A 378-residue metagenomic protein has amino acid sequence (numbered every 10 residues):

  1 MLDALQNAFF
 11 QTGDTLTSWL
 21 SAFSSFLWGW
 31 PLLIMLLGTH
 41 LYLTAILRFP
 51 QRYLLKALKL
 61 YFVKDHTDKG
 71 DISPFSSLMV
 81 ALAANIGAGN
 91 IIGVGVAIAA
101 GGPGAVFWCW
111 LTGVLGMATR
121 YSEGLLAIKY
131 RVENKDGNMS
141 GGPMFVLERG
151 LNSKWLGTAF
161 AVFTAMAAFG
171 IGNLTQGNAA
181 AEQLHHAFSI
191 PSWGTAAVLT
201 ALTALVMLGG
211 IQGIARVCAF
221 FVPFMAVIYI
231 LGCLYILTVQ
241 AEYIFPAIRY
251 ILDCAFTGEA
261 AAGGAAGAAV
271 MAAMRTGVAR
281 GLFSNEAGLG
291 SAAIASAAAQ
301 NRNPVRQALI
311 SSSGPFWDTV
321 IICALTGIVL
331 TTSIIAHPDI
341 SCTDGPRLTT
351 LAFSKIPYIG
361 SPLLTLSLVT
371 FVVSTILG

Functional and structural regions predicted by a protein language model:
M1-A88, I98-A105, G116: N-terminal alpha-helical transmembrane segments of multi-pass membrane transport and channel/translocase proteins
L33-G38, S73-A81, S153-A167, A197-V198 (+3 more regions): Select transmembrane alpha-helical segments in multipass membrane proteins
M35-Y42, I46-K59, A179-L184, P191-L252: Membrane-interface loop-to-helix entry segments
T39, L43-T44, T112-G137, P143-M207 (+2 more regions): Helix-loop-helix module between adjacent transmembrane segments
F49-P74, V96-V106, W110, A118-L151 (+1 more regions): Flexible loop linkers connecting adjacent transmembrane helices in multi-pass alpha-helical membrane transporters
D68-A100, L126-M144, E148-G150, V162-A165 (+1 more regions): Alpha-helical membrane segments and immediately flanking helix-loop junctions that form or couple to the substrate/ion
L115-E123, A197-I211, V222-E242, R275 (+2 more regions): Selective recognition of specific alpha-helical transmembrane segments in multi-pass small-molecule
E123-Y130, G232-Y250, A262-G264, A298-N301 (+1 more regions): Extracellular/periplasmic helix-exit of transmembrane alpha-helices
